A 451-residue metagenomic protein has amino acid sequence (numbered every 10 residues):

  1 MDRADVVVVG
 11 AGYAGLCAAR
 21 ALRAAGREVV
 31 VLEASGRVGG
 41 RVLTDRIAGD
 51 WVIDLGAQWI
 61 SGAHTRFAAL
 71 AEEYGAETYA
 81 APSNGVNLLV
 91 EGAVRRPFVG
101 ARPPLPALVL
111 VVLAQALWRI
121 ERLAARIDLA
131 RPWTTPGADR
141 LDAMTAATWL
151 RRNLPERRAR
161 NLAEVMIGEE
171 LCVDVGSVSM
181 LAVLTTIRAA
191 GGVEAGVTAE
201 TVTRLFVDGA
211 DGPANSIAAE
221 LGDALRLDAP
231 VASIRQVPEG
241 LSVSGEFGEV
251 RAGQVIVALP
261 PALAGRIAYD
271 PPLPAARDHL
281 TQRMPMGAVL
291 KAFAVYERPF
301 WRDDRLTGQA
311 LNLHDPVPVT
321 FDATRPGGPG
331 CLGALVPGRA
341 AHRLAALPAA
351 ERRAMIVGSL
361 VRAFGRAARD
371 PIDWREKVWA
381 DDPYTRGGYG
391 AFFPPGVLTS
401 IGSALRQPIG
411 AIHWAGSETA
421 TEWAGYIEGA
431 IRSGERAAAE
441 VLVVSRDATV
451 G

Functional and structural regions predicted by a protein language model:
A4-D5, L16-C17, A25, V99-G100 (+6 more regions): Conserved flavin/dinucleotide-binding core of flavoenzymes
A11-G12: Glycine-rich Rossmann-fold phosphate-binding loop(s) that bind the pyrophosphate of adenine dinucleotide cofactors
R23-A48: Glycine-rich FAD pyrophosphate-binding loop
G40-F67, L123-T135, L184-V193: Glycine-rich active-site loop/strand segments that organize a redox cofactor
W51-L123: Dinucleotide-binding Rossmann-like beta1-alpha1 core, especially the glycine-rich loop that anchors the ADP
F67-L88, R157-E164, F300-G308, R369: A short alpha-helix-loop-beta-strand transition element characteristic of N-terminal alpha/beta dinucleotide-binding
D128-P230, V237-G240, A258, A262 (+2 more regions): Active-site/ligand-binding neighborhood in enzyme catalytic cores
A229-P230, R235-Q236, S242-D303, A367: Central helical "cap/lid" subdomain
